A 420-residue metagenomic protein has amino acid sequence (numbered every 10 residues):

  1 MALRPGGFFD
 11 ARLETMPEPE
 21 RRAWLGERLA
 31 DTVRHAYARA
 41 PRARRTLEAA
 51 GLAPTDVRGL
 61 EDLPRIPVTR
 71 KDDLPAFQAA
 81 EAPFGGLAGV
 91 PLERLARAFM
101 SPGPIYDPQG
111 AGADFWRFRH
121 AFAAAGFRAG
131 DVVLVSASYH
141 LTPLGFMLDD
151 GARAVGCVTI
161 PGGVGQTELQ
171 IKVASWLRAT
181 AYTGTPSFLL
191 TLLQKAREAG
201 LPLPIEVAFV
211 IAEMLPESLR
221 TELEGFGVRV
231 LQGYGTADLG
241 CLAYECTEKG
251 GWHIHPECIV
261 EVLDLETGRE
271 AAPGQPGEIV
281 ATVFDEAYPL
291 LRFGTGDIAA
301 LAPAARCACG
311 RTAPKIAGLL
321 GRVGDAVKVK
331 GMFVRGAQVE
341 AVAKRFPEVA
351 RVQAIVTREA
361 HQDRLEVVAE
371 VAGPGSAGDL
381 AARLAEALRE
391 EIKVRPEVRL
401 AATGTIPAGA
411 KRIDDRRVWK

Functional and structural regions predicted by a protein language model:
M1-A124, R128-A129, H361-V368, G375 (+3 more regions): Nucleotide 5′-phosphate-binding alpha/beta core
A2-R12, A50, E61, V68-F226 (+3 more regions): Active-site phosphate/ATP/adenylate-binding loop shared across adenylate-forming ligases
V132-V135, V280, V368: Short, well-ordered beta-strand segments
T159, V230, V260, V352-A354 (+1 more regions): Generic structural signal for residues in well-ordered beta-strands
G162, G233-G235, L263, T357 (+1 more regions): Conserved beta-strand termini and adjacent loop/short-helix elements that scaffold enzyme active sites in alpha/beta
A179-L189, R229-L231, G251-I259, R416-K420: A polyampholytic, Gly/Pro-enriched intrinsically disordered region
Y182, F284-V394, A410: AMP-binding/adenylate-forming catalytic core of the ANL superfamily
L215-R306: Conserved AMP-binding/adenylate-forming
